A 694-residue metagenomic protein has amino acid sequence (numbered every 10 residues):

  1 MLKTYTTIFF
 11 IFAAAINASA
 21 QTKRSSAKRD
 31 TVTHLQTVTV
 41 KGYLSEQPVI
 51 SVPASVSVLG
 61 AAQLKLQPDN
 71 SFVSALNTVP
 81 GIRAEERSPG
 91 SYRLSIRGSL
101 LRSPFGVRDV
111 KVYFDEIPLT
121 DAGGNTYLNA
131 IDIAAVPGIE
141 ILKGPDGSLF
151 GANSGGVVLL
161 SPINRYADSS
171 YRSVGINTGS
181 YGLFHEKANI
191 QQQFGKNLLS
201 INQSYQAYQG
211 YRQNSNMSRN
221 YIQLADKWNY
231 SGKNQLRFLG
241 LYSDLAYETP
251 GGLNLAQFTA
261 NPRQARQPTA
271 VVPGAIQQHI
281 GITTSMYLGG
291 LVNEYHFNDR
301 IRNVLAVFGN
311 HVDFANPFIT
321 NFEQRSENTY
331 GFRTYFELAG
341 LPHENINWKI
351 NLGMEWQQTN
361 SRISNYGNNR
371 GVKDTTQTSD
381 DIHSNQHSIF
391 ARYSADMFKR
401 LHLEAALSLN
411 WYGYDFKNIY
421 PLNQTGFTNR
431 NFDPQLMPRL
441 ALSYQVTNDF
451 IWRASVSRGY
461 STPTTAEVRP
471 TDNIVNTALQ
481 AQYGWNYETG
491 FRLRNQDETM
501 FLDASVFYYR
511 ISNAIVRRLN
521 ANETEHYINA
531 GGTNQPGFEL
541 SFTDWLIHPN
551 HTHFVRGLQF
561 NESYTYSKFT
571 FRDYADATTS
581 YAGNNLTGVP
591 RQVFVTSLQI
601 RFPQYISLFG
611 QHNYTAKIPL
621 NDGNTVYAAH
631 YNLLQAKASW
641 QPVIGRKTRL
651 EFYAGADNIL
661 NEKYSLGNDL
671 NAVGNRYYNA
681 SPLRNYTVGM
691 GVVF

Functional and structural regions predicted by a protein language model:
F72-A75, L94-S95, V110-Y113, Y127-N129 (+3 more regions): N-terminal periplasmic accessory domains that precede and gate Gram-negative outer-membrane beta-barrel machines
V73-I117: Extracytoplasmic beta-strand/coil segments of soluble accessory domains associated with Gram-negative outer-membrane
I117-K143: Short acidic/polar hinge/loop motifs at secondary-structure boundaries that mediate gating or recognition
S173, T178-A207, R212-P250, G281-G290 (+6 more regions): Transmembrane beta-barrel wall of Gram-negative outer-membrane proteins
H296, R302-F308, F314, Q445 (+4 more regions): Membrane-embedded beta-barrel scaffold of Gram-negative outer-membrane proteins
G340, N345-Q358, D380-R510: Structural signature of Gram-negative outer-membrane beta-barrels, strongest in the C-terminal barrel of TonB-dependent
K399, V506-R510, I528-I618, G691: Gram-negative outer-membrane beta-barrel transporters
V555-Q559, Y605, K617-P619, W640-F694: C-terminal beta-signal and adjacent terminal beta-strands/loops of Gram-negative outer-membrane beta-barrel proteins
